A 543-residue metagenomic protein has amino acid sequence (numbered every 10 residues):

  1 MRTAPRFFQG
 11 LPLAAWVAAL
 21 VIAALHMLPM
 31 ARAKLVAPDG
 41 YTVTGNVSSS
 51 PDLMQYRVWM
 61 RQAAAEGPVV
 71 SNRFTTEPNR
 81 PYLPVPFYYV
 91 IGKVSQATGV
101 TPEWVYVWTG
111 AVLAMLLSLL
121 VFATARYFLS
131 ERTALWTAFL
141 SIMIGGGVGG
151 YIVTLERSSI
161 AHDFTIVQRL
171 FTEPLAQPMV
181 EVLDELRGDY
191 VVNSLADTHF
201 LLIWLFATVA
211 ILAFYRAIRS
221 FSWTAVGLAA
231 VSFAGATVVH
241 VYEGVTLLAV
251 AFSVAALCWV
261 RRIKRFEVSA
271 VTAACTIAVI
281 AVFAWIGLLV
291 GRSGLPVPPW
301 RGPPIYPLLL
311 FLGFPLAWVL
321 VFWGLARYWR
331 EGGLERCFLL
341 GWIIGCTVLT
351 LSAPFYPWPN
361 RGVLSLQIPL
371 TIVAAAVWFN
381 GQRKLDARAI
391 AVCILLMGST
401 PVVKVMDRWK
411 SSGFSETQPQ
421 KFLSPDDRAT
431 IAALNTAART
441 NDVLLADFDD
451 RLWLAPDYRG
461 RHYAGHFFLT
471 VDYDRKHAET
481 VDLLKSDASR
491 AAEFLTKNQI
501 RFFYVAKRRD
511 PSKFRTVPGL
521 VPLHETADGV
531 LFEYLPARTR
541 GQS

Functional and structural regions predicted by a protein language model:
A23-M27, I142-V148, F233-V238, T276-G287 (+2 more regions): Aromatic-anchored segments of alpha-helical transmembrane domains
A23-T208, Y215, V241-V245, Q420-K421 (+1 more regions): Active-site lumenal/periplasmic loops and adjacent helix-entry segments of GT-C-fold, multi-pass membrane
D52-M54, V167, F171, M397-S543: Extracytoplasmic
L117-A125, W204-I218, L248-L257, W318-L325 (+1 more regions): Transmembrane alpha-helical segments
A213-A234: Short hydrophobic alpha-helices at membrane interfaces in multi-pass membrane enzymes
G227, A236-C337, I344, A353-W358 (+1 more regions): Transmembrane catalytic cores of multi-pass membrane glycosyltransferases and polysaccharide-assembly enzymes
V245-L247, P357-Q382, V392-C393: Hydrophobic/aromatic-rich transmembrane helices and adjacent perimembrane loops
A270-A281, N380-R408: Signature aromatic-anchored transmembrane alpha helix within multi-pass, membrane-resident enzymes that catalyze glycan
